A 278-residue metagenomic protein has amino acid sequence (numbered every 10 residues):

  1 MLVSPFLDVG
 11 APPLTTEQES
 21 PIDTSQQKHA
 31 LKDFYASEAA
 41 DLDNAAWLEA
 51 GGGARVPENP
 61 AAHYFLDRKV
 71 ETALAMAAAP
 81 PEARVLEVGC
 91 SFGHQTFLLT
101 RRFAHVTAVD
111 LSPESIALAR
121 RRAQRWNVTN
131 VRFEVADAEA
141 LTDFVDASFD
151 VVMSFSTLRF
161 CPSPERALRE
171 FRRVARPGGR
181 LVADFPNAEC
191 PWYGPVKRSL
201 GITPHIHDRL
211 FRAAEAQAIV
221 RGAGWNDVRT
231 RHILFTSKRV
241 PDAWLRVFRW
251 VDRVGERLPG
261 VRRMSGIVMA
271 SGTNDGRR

Functional and structural regions predicted by a protein language model:
P5-D8, P13-A79, D252: Conserved class I S-adenosyl-L-methionine
F92-A140: Class I SAM-dependent methyltransferase SAM/SAH-binding core
E139-V151: A short acidic, Gly/Pro-enriched loop at the edge of an enzyme's catalytic core that lines a small-molecule cofactor
E165-P177: A short glycine-rich, Lys/Arg-flanked "PGG" loop and its adjoining helix->strand segment in the class I
G179-F185: Conserved beta-strand signature within the Rossmann-like core of class I S-adenosyl-L-methionine
V182, P195-L200, A218, V228-R278: A C-terminal cap/extension of S-adenosyl-L-methionine-dependent methyltransferases that defines the acceptor-substrate
N187-H207: Short, glycine-/aromatic-enriched active-site segment of Class I SAM-dependent methyltransferases
D208-A223: Short alpha-helix
